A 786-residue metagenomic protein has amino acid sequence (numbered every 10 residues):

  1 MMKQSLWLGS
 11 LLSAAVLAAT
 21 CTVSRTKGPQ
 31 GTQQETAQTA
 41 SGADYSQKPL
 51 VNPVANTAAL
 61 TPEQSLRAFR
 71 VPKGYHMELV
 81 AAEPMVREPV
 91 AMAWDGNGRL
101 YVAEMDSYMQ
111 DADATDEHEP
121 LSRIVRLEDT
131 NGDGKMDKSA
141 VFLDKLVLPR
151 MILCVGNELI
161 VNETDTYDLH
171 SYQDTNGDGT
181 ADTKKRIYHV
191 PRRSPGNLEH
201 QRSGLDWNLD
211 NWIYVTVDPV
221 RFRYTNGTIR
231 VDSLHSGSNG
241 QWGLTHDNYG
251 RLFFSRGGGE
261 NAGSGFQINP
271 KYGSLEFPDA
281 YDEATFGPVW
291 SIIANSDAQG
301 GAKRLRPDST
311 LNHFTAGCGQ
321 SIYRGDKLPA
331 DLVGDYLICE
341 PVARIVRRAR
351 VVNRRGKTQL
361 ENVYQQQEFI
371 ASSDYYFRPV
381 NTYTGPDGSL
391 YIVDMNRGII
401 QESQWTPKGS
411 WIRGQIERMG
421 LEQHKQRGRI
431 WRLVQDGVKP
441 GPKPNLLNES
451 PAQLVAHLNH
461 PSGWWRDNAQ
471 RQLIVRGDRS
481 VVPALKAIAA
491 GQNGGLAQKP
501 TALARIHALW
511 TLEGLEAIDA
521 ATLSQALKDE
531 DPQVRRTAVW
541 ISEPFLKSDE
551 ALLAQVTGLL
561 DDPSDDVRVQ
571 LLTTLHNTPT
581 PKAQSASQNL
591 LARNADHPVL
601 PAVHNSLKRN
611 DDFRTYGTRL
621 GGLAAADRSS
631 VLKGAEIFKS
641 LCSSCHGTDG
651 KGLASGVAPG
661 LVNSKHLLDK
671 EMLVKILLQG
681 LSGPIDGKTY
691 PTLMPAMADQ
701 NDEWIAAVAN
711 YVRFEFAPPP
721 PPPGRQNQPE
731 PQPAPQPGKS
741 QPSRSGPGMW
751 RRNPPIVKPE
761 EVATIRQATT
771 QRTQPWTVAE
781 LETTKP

Functional and structural regions predicted by a protein language model:
G31, E35-Q453, I474: Beta-propeller domains with acidic blade repeats across secreted/periplasmic ectodomains and cytosolic WD/CNH propellers
A40-D44, K48, P53-N56, G617-S629 (+1 more regions): Flexible coil segments in periplasmic/lumen-exposed cytochrome c-class electron-transfer proteins
T382, V393, I430, G634-T648 (+2 more regions): The canonical Cys-X-X-Cys-His
G414, G647-I685, Y690-N701: Gly/Gly-Pro-rich "capping" loops immediately C-terminal to redox-active cysteine motifs in periplasmic/lumenal
G441-P444, R466-G477, P500-A517, T522-K528 (+5 more regions): Structural detector for internal amphipathic alpha-helices that build alpha-solenoid repeat scaffolds
L447-V455, D478-G494, E516-K528, K547-L560 (+3 more regions): Amphipathic alpha-helical scaffolding segments comprising HEAT/armadillo-like alpha-solenoid repeats
P461-S462, N493, P500-T501, E530-P532 (+4 more regions): Short inter-helical turns and helix N-cap capping residues of alpha-solenoid HEAT/ARM repeat scaffolds
R614-K639, D649-L653: Electrostatic cytochrome c docking/interface patches
